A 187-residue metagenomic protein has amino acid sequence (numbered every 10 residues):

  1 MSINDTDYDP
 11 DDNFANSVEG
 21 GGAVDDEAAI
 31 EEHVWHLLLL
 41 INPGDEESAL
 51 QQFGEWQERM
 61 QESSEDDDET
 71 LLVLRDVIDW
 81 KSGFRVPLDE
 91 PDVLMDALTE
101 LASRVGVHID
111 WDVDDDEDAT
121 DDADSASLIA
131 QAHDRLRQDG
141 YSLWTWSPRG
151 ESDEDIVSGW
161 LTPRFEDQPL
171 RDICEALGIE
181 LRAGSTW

Functional and structural regions predicted by a protein language model:
S2-D12, I129-W187: Acidic, proline/glycine-rich low-complexity IDRs
I3-D110: N-terminal "domain-start" segment
A23-D26, P87, D121, S158-T162: Generic alpha-helical structural element
L39, M60, F84, D115 (+2 more regions): Short, isolated positions within intrinsically disordered regulatory regions of eukaryotic proteins
E47-G54, D66, P87, P91 (+6 more regions): Generic detector of ordered, mature protein regions
F84-P148: Surface-exposed, low-hydrophobicity interaction/linker segments
